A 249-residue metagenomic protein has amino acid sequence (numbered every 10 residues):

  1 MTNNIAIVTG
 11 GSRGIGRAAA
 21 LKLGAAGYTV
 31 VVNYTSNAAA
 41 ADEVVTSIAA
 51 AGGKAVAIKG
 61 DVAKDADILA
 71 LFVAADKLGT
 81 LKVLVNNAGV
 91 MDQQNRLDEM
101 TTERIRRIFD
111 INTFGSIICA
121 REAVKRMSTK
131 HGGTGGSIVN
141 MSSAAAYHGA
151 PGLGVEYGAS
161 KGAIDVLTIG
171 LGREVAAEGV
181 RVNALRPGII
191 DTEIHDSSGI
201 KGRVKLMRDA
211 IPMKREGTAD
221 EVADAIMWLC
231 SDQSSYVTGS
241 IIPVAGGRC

Functional and structural regions predicted by a protein language model:
S12-R13: Conserved glycine-rich cofactor-binding loop
A38, K59-A70, T102, D220: The beta1-alpha1 cofactor-binding region of Rossmann-like NAD(H)/NADP(H)-dependent oxidoreductases
N95-L97, R104-F109, M207: Substrate-binding pocket helix/loop in short-chain dehydrogenase/reductase
A120-R121, I169: A short, exposed helix-loop element centered on a Lys and neighboring polar residues
K125, R173-A177, S235: Alpha-helical segment proximal to the catalytic Tyr-Lys
G133-T134, V139-A163, T168-A177, I189: Catalytic loop of short-chain dehydrogenase/reductase
R215-V244: C-terminal substrate-recognition "lid" of short-chain dehydrogenase/reductases
